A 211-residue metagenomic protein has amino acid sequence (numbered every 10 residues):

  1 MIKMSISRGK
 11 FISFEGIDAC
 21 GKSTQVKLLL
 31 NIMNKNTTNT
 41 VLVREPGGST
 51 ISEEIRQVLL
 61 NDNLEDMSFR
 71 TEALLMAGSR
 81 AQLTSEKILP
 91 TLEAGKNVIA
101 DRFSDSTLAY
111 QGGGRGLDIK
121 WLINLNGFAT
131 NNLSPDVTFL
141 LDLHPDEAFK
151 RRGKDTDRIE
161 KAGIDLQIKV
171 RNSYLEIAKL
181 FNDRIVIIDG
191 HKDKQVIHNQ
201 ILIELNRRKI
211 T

Functional and structural regions predicted by a protein language model:
I2-I6, L30, D146-T211: NTP-dependent small-molecule kinase module
S7-F11: Pre-Walker A (Motif I) flank of P-loop NTPase domains
F14: Hydrophobic anchor at the beta1->P-loop junction of P-loop NTPases
A19: Walker A (P-loop) phosphate-binding loop of P-loop NTPases
K22: Conserved lysine of the Walker
Q25: Hydrophobic positions on the alpha1 helix immediately C-terminal to the Walker A/P-loop
T38-T130, Q200: ATP-dependent small-molecule kinase phosphotransfer cores that center on conserved nucleotide phosphate-binding segments
R102-N172: A glycine- and Lys/Arg-enriched "phosphate-lid" helix/loop adjacent to the NTP-binding pocket of small-molecule kinases
